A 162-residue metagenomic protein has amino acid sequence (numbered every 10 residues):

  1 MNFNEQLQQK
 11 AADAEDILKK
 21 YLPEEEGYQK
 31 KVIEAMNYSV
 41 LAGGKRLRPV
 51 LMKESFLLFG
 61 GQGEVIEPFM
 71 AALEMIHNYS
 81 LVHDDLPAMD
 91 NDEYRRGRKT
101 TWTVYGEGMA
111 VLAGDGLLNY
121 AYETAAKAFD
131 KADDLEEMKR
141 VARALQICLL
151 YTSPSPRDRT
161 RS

Functional and structural regions predicted by a protein language model:
M1-L18: N-terminal amphipathic/basic leader segments beginning at the initiator methionine
L7, A12, K45, S80 (+1 more regions): Short alpha-helical segments used as structural interaction elements across diverse proteins
L22, E26-S153: Mg2+-dependent prenyl diphosphate-binding active-site environment of isoprenoid biosynthetic enzymes
Y151-S162: Single conserved hydrophobic/aromatic residue that forms the stacking wall/gate of nucleotide- or nucleobase-binding
